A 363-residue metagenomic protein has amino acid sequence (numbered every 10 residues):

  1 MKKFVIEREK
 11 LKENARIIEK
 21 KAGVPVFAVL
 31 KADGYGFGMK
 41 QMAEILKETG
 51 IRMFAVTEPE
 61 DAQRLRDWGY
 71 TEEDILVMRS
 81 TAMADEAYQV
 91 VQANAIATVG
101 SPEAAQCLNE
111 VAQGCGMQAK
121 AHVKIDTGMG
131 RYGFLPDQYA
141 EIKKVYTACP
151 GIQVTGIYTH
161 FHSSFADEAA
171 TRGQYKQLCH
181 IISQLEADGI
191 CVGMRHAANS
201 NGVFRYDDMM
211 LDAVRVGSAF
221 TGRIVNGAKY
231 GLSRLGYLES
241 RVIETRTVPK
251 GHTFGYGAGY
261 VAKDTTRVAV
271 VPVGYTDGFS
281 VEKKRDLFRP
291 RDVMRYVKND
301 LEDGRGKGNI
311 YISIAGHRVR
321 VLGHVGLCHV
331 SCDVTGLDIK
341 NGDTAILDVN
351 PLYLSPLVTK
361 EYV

Functional and structural regions predicted by a protein language model:
K2-I6, K10-E13, G23-H196: Active-site-proximal beta-alpha core segment in soluble small-molecule metabolic enzymes
K3-I6, K12, Y175-V363: Active-site anion/phosphate-binding pocket segments in diverse small-molecule metabolic enzymes
